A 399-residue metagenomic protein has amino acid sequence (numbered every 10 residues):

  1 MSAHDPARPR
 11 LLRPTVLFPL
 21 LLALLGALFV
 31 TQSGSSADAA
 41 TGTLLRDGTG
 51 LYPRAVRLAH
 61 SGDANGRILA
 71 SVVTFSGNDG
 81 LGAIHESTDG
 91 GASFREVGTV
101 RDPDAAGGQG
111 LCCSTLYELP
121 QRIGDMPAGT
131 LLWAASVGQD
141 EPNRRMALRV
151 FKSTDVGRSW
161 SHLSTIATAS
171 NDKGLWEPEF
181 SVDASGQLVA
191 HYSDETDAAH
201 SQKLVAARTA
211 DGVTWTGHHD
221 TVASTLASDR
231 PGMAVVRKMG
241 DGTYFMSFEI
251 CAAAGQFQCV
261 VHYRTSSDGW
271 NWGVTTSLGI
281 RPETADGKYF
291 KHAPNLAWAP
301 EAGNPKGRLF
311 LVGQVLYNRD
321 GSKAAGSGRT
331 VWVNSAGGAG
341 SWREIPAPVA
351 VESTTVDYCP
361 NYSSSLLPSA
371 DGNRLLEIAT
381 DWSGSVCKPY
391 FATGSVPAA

Functional and structural regions predicted by a protein language model:
S2-A37: Secretory targeting and sorting signals
A40-T41, H85-G98, F151-L163, R208-G217 (+3 more regions): Asp-box/BNR beta-propeller loop motif
A55-S76, T115-E118, D125-R144, R149 (+6 more regions): Hydrophobic core segments of beta-strands in well-ordered, beta-rich domains
N78-I84, P142-R149, A198-V205, A254-Y263 (+2 more regions): Structural motif
L81-I84, G90-G138: Blade-loop segments of beta-propeller domains
C251, Q258-V261, D286-G338: Loop/turn-rich, solvent-exposed surfaces of beta-rich toroidal or solenoidal domains
G279-A293, S341-S369: Conserved blade-ending motifs and adjacent loop-strand segments that build the rim/top face of beta-propeller domains
S364-A399: Blade-level signature of beta-propeller repeat domains, shared across WD40, Kelch, NHL, RCC1 and BNR/Asp-box propellers
